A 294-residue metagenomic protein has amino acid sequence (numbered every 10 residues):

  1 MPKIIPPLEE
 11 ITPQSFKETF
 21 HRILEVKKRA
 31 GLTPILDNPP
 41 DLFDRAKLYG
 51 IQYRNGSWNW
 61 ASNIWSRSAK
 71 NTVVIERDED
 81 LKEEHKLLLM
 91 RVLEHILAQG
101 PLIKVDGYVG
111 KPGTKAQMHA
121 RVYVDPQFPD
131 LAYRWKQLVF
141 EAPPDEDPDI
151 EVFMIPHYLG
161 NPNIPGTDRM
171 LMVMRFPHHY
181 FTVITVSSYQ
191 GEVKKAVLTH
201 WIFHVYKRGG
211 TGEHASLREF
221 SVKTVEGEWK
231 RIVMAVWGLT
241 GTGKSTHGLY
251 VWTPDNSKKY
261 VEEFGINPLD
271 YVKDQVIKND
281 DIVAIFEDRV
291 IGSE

Functional and structural regions predicted by a protein language model:
P2-V233, Y260-L269, K273-D274, I285-E294: A noncatalytic interaction/capping subdomain that flanks phosphate/NTP-handling catalytic cores
V236: Hydrophobic anchor at the beta1->P-loop junction of P-loop NTPases
G241-K244: Conserved glycine(s) of the Walker
H247-G248: Post-Walker A alpha-helix
T253: Short, well-ordered alpha-helices that flank and scaffold nucleotide-derived cofactor binding pockets
V276-K278: Residue-level marker for buried hydrophobic side chains located in beta-strands that build the well-ordered beta-sheet
D281: A cross-family detector of function-defining hotspots
